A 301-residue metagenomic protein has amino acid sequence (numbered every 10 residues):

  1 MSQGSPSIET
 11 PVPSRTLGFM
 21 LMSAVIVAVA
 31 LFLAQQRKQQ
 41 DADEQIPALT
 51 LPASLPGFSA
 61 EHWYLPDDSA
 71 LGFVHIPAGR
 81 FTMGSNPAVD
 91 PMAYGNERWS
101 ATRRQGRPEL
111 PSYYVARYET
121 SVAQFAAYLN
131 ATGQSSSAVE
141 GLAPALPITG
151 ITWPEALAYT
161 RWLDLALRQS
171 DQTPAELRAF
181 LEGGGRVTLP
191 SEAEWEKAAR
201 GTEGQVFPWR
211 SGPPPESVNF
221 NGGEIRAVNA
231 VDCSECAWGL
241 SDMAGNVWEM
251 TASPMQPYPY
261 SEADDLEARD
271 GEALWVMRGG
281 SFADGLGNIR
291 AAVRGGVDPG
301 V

Functional and structural regions predicted by a protein language model:
S2-E44, S234-C236, R269-V301: Disulfide-stabilized, aromatic/cysteine-rich ligand-recognition loop
E44-D68: N-terminal low-complexity, Pro/Thr/Ser-rich intrinsically disordered segments that act as propeptides or flexible
P56, P66, W99-A101, V231-S234 (+1 more regions): Short solvent-exposed loop/turn micro-motifs enriched in small/polar/acidic residues
W63-S136, P147-E155, G245: A short glycine-rich, aromatic-capped structural motif
Y64, R104-Q105, V228-D232, D298-V301: Short Gly/Pro-enriched turn/cap motifs at secondary-structure boundaries
T82, N86-P87, M92, L142 (+1 more regions): Functional-site microenvironments in short loops/helix caps that host divalent-cation chemistry
S137-A143: Feature responds to low-complexity, polar/acidic, surface-exposed segments characteristic of secreted/exported proteins
